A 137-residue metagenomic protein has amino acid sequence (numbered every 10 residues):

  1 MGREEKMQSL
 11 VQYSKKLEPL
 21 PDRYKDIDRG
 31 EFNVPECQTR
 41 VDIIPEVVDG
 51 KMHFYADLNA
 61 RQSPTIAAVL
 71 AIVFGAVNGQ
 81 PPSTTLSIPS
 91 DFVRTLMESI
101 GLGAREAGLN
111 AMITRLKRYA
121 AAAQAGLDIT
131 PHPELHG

Functional and structural regions predicted by a protein language model:
M1-E31: Extended low-complexity intrinsically disordered regions
K6, T39, T65-L70, P81 (+2 more regions): Amphipathic alpha-helical interface surfaces
S14, A76-V77, L116, A120: Generic structural signal for hydrophobic core residues of well-folded globular domains
V34-Q38: A short catalytic or substrate-binding loop motif that flags glycine-/basic-rich loops and adjacent residues that bind
T39-V47: Short beta-strand elements
E46-S63, F74-N78: Conserved interaction-surface patches within small, structured recognition/assembly domains
I72-F74, I100: Feature captures hydrophobic
S83-G137: C-terminal binding/interaction regions
